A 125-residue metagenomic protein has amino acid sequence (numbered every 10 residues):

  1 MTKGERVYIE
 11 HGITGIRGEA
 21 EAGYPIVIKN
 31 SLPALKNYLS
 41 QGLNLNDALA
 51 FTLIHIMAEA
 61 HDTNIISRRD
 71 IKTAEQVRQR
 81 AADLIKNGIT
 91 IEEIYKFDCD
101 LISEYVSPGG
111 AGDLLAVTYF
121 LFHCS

Functional and structural regions predicted by a protein language model:
M1-C99: Phosphate-rich cofactor/ligand-interacting catalytic cores and adjacent structured alpha/beta frameworks
Y105-Y119: Conserved phosphate/anionic-ligand binding catalytic regions in large, soluble enzymes, centered on
F122-S125: Catalytic phosphate/nucleotide-handling subdomain of diverse soluble enzymes
